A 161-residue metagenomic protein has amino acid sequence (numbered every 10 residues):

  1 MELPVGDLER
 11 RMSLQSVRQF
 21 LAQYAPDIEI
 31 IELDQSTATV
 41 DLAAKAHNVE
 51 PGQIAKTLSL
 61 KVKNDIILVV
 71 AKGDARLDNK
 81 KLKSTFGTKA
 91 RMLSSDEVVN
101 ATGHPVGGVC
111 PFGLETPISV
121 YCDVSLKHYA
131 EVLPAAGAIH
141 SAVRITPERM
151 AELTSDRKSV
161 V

Functional and structural regions predicted by a protein language model:
E2-V161: Extended, low-hydrophobicity, polar/charged segments
